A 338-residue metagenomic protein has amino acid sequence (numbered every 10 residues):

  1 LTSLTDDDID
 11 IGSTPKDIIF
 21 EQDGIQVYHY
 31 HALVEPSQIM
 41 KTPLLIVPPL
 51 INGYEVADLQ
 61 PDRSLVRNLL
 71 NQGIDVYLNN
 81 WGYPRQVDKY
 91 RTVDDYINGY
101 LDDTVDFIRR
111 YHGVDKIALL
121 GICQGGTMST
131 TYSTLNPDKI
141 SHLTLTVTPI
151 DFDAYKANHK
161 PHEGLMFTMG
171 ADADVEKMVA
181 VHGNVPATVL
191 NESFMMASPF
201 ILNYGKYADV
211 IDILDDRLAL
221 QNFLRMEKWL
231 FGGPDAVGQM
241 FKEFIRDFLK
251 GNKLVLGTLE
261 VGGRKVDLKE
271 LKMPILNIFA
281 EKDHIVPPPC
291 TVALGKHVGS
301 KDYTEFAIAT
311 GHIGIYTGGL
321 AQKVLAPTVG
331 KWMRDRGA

Functional and structural regions predicted by a protein language model:
L4-T5, G12-R85: Short, surface-exposed "cap/lid" segments of acyl-processing enzymes
Y90-Y111: Alpha/beta-hydrolase active-site loop
R110, V114, M128-Q239: Alpha/beta-hydrolase-fold enzymes
L119-G121, T146, I278: Short beta-strand immediately N-terminal to the catalytic nucleophile in serine-hydrolase-like folds
L120-G125, S129: Gly/Ala-rich beta-loop-alpha elbow adjacent to hydrolase catalytic centers
L271, N277-F279, D283: Short beta-strand/loop motif that positions the catalytic acidic residue of the alpha/beta-hydrolase fold
M273, P287-K296: Short alpha-helix in the alpha/beta-hydrolase fold that links the catalytic acid
E305, A309-V324: Catalytic histidine-centered segment of alpha/beta-hydrolase-like enzymes
